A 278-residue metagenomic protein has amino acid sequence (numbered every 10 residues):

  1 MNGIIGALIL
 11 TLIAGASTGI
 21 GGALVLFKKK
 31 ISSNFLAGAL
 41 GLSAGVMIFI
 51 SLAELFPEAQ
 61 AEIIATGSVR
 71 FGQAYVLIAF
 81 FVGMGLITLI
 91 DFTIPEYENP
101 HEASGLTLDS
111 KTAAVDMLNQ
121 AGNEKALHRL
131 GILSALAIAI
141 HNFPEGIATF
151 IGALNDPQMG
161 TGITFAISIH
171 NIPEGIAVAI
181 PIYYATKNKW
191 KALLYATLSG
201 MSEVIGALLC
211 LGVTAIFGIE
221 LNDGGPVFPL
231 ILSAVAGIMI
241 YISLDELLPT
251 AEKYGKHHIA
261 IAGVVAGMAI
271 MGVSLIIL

Functional and structural regions predicted by a protein language model:
M1-L278: Intrinsically disordered, metal-sensing/regulatory segments
